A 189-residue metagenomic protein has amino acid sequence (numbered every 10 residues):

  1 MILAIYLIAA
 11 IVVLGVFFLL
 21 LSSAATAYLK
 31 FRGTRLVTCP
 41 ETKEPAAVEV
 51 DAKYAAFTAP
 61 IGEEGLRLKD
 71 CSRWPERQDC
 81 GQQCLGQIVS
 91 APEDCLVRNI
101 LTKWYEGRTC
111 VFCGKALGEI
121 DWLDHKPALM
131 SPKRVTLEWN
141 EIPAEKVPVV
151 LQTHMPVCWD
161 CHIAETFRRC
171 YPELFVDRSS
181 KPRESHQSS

Functional and structural regions predicted by a protein language model:
M1-A10: Feature marks short, highly hydrophobic, charge-poor N-terminal signal-anchor/signal peptide-like helices that anchor
G15-E44: Transmembrane-cytosolic junction motif
R32-R35, R67, K103-T109, L151-H154: Short metal-coordination and nucleic-acid-contact micro-motifs, chiefly zinc-binding Cys/His arrays
T38-D79: Acidic, Ser/Thr-rich low-complexity segments on the non-lumenal side of membrane proteins
C39, L68-C71, C110-C113, C158-C161: Short cysteine-rich clusters marking metal-coordination/redox-active sites
E44-A47, E76, V89, K115-G118 (+1 more regions): Short functional micro-motifs and their immediate structural scaffolds
A47-D51, I120-D124, T166-P172: Short Cys/His-rich "knuckle" micro-motifs
A52-E63, G86-E93, R98-K103, H125-W139 (+1 more regions): Short cysteine/histidine-rich metal-coordination sites, predominantly Zn2+-binding motifs
